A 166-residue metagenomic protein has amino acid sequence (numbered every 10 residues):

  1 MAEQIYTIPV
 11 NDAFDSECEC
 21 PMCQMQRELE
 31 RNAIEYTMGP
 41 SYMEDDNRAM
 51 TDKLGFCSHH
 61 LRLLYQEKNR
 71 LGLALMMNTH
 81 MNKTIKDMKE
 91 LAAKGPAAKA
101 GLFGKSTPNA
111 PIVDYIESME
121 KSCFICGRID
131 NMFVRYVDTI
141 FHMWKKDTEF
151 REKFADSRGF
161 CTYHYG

Functional and structural regions predicted by a protein language model:
M1-G166: Intrinsically disordered, low-complexity regulatory regions of eukaryotic proteins
